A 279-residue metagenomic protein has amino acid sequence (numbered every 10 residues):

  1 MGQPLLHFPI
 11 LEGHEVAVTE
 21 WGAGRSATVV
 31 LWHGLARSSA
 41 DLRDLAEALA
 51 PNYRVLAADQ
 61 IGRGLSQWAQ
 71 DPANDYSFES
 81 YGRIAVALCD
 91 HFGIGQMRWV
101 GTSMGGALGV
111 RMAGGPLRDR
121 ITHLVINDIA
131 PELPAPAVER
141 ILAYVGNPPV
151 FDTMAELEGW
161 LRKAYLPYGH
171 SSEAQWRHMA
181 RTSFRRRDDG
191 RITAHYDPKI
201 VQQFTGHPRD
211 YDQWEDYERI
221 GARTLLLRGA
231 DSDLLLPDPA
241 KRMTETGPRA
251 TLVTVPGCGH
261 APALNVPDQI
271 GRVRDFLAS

Functional and structural regions predicted by a protein language model:
M1-V30, P51-Y53, I94-G95, T122 (+2 more regions): Alpha/beta-hydrolase fold catalytic core
L11, R43-D44, A57-V100: Active-site loop/oxyanion-hole signature of alpha/beta-hydrolase fold enzymes
A17-W68: Conserved HGGG/HGGXW glycine-rich cap/lid loop of the alpha/beta-hydrolase fold
G95-A135: Conserved hydrolase catalytic core segment
D119-T122, I129-E156: A catalytic-pocket lid/entrance helix-loop region that shapes and gates access to the active site across common
D152-H207: Conserved alpha/beta-hydrolase catalytic His-Asp/Glu region
R187-R242: Conserved serine/cysteine hydrolase catalytic core
C258-P267: Catalytic histidine-centered segment of alpha/beta-hydrolase-like enzymes
